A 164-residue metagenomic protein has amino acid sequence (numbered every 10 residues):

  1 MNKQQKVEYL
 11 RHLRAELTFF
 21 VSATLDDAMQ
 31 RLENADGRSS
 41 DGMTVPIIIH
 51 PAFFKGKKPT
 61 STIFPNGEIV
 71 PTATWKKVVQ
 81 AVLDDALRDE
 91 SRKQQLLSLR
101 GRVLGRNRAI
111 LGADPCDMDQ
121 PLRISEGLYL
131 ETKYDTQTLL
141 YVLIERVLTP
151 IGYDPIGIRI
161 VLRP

Functional and structural regions predicted by a protein language model:
M1-P164: Intrinsically disordered, charged low-complexity linkers and terminal tails that flank or connect structured domains
